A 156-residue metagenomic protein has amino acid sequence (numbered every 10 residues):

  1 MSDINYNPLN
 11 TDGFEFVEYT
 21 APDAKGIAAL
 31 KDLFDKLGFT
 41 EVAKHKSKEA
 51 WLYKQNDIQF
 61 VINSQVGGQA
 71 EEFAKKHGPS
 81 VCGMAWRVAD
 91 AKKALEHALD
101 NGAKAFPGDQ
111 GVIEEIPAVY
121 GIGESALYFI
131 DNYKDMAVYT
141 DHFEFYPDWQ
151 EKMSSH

Functional and structural regions predicted by a protein language model:
M1-P147: An N-terminus-focused feature that recognizes amino-terminal "leader" regions
W149-H156: Short, intrinsically disordered, charge-balanced linker/junction segments flanking boundaries in proteins
